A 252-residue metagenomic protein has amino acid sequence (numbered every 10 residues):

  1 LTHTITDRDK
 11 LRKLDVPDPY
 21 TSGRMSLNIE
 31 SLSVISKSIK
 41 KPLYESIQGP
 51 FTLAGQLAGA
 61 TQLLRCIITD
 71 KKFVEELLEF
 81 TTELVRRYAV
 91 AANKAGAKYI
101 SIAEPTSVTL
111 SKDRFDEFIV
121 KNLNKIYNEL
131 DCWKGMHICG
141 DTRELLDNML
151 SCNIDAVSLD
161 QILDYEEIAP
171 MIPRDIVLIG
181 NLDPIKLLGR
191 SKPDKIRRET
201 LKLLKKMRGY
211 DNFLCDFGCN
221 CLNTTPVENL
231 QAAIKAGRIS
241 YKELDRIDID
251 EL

Functional and structural regions predicted by a protein language model:
L1-D15: Active-site gating loops and adjacent loop-to-helix segments of metal-dependent hydrolytic enzymes
P17-L252: Active-site loop segments of alpha/beta catalytic cores
